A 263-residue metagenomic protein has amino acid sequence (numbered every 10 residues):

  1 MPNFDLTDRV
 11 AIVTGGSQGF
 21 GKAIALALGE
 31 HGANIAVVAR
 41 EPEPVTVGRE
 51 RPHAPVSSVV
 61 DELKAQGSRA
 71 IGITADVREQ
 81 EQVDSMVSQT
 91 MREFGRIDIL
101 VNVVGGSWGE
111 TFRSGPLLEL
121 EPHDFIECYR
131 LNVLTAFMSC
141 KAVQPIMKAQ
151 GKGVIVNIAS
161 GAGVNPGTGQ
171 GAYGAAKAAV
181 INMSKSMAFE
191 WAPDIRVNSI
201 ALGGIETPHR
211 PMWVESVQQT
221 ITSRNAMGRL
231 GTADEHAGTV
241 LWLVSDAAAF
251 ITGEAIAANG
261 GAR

Functional and structural regions predicted by a protein language model:
P2, S114, N165, R224 (+2 more regions): Short C-terminal tail/terminal secondary-structure segment of NAD(P)H-dependent dehydrogenase/reductase domains
N3-P42: Canonical Rossmann dinucleotide-binding motif of NAD(H)/NADP(H)-dependent dehydrogenases/reductases, specifically
V83, T111-L117, E121-I126, R210 (+1 more regions): Substrate-binding pocket helix/loop in short-chain dehydrogenase/reductase
D98, L118-F137, K152, V156 (+2 more regions): Catalytic Tyr-X3-Lys loop
C140, A176, S184: Active-site helix of classical SDR
P145, A188-P193, A249: Alpha-helical segment proximal to the catalytic Tyr-Lys
S160: Residue(s) in the substrate-gating loop at a strand-loop-helix junction that position the organic substrate next
N225-H236, A247: A conserved structural motif in NAD(P)-dependent oxidoreductases
